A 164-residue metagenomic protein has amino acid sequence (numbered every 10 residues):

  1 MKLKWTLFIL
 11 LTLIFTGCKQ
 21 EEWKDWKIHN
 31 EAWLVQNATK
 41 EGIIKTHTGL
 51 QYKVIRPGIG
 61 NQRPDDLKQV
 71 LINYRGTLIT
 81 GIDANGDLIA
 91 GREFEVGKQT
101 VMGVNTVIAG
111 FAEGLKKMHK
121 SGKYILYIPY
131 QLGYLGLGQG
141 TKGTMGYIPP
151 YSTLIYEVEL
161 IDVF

Functional and structural regions predicted by a protein language model:
K2-T6, C18-F164: Cross-family detector of peptidyl-prolyl cis-trans isomerase
